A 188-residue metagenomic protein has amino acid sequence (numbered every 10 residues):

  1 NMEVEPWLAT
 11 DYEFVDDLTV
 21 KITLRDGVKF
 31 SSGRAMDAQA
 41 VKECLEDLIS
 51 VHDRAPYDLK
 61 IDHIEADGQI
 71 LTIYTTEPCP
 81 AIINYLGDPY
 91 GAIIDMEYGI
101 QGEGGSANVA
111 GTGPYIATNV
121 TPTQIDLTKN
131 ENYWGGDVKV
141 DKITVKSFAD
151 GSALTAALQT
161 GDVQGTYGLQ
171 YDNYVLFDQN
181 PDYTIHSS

Functional and structural regions predicted by a protein language model:
N1-D16, E46, A110-G111: N-terminal lobe/hinge region of extracytoplasmic solute-binding protein
E3, G87-V138, K142, S152: Gly/Pro-rich hinge or "lid" segments in bacterial periplasmic/extracellular proteins
T10, T19-T23, V41-C44, L71-I73 (+3 more regions): Short, well-ordered beta-strand elements
E13-T23, P56-Y98: Surface-exposed binding/hinge segments that line and control ligand-binding clefts or catalytic entry sites
D17, K29, E46-D53, N132 (+4 more regions): Sec-exported extracytoplasmic/periplasmic mature domains
Y57-L59, V175-S187: Ligand-binding "clamshell"
N132-L176: Ligand-site clamp/hinge motif
